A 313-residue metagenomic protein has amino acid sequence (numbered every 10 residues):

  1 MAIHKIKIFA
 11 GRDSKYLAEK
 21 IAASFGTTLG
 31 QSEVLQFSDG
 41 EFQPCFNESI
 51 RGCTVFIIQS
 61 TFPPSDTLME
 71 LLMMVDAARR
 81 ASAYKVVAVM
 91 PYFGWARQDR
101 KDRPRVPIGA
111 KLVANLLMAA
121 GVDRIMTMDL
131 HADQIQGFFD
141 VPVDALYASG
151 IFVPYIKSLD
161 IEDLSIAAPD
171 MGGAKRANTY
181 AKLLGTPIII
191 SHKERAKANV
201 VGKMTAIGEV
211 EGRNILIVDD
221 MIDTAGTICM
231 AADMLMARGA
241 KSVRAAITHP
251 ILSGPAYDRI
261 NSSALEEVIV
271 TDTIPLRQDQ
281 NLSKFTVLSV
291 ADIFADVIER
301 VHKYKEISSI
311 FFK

Functional and structural regions predicted by a protein language model:
M1-K313: PRPP-associated nucleotide enzymes
